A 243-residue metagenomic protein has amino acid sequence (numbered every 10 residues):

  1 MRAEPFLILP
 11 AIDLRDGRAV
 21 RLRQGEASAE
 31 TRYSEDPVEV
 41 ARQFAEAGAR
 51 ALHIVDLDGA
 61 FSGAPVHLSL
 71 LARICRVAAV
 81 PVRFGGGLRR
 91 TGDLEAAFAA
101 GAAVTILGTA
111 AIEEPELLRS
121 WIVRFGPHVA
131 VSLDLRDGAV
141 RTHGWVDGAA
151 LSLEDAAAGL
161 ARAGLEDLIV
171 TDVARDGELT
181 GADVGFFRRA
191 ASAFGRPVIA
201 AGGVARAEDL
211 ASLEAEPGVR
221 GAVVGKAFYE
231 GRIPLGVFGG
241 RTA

Functional and structural regions predicted by a protein language model:
L7-A11, A51, A79-R83, A103-I106 (+5 more regions): Structural preference for beta-strand elements that scaffold enzyme active sites
D13, F44, L52, A97 (+5 more regions): Conserved, mostly hydrophobic/aromatic
R15-S28, E95-F98, A102-D176: Conserved anion-binding
Y33-A45, R90-A96, G148-G159, L210: Short, acidic/polar
A51-S69, T109, I169-L179: Glycine-rich, proline-tolerant flexible connector loops at the mouths of alpha/beta enzymes
F61-G85, L118-D134, L179-R206: Alpha-helix-loop-beta-strand connector modules within alpha/beta enzyme cores
A78-T105, G185-R220, F238: Catalytic cores of alpha/beta
L117-R124, L210-A243: C-terminal helical cap(s) of enzyme catalytic domains, especially alpha/beta-barrels
